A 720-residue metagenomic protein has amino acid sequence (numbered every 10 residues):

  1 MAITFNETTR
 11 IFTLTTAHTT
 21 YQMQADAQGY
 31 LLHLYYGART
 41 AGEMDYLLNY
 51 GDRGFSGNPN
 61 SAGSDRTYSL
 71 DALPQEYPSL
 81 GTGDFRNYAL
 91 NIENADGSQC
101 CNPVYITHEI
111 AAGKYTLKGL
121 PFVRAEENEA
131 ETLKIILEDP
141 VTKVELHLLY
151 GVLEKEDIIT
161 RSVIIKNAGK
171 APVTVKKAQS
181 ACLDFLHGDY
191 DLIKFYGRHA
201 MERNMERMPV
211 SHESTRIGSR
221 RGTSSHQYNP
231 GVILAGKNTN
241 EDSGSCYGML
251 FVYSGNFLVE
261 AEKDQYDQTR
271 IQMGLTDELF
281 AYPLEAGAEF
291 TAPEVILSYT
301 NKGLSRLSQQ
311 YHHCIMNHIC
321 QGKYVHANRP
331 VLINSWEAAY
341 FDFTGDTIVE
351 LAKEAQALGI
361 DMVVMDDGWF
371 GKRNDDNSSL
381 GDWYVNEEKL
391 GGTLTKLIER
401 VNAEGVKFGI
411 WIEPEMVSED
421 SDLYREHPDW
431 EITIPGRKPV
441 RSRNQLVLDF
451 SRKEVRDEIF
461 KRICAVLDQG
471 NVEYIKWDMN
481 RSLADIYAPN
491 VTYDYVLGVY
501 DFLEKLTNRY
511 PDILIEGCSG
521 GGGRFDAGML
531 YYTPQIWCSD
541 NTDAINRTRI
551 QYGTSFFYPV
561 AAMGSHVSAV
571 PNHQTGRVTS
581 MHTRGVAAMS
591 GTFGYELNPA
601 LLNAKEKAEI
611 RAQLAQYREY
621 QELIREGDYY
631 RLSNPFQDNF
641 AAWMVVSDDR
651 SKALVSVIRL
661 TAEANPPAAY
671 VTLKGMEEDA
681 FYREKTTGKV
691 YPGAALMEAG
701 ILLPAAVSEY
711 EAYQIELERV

Functional and structural regions predicted by a protein language model:
F5, R10-A17, Y21, L31-E262 (+2 more regions): Polysaccharide-binding surfaces and accessory modules of carbohydrate-active proteins
H18, V163, G287, I333 (+8 more regions): Conserved, mostly hydrophobic/aromatic
D71-E76, G81-K114, E241-N256, Y299-K323 (+4 more regions): Glycine-rich, aromatic-flanked loop segments that form ligand/cofactor-binding clefts across common enzyme folds
C101-Y105, Y282-N301, E711-L717: Short Pro-Gly-centered flexible turn/kink motifs
E241, P635-E678: Carbohydrate-binding surface patches
Y324-K461, Y474: Aromatic-lined carbohydrate-binding/catalytic grooves of carbohydrate-active enzymes
G391-T393, E431-V578, T592, L601: Active-site neighborhood of glycoside hydrolase catalytic domains
G693-V720: C-terminal beta-strand-rich structural cap/linker in extracellular carbohydrate-active enzymes
